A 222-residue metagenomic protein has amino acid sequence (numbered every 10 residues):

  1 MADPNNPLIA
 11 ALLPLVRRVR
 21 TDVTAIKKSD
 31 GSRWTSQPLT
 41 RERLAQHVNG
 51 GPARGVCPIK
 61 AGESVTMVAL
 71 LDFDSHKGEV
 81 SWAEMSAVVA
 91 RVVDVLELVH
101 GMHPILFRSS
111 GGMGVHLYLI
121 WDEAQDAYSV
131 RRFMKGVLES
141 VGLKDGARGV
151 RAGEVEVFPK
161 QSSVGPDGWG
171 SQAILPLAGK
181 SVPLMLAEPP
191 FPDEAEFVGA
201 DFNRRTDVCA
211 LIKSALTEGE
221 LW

Functional and structural regions predicted by a protein language model:
M1-V68, S75-A90, A152-E154, P159 (+5 more regions): DNA replication initiation on ssDNA origins
S32-Q37, V115-Y118, L184-M185: Short, solvent-exposed polar/charged micro-motifs at secondary-structure junctions
P52, H100-H103, V141-D145: Glycine-centered loop/turn motif at secondary-structure junctions
G55-K60, V93-L96, H100-S110, F158-G165: Catalytic micro-motifs at enzyme active sites that drive phosphoryl/nucleotidyl and oxygen chemistry
G62, E79, G112, A127 (+2 more regions): A generic structural micro-environment signature that highlights single residues at secondary-structure boundaries
L70-L71, H103-F133, G165-P176: Histidine-centered divalent-metal-coordination microenvironment in nucleic-acid enzymes
S81-L96, I120-R151, S181-A200: Helical (often loop-to-helix) elements that flank the catalytic cores of nucleotide-handling enzymes
F107-G112, D145-E156: Short, glycine/acidic-rich hinge or "gate" loops at secondary-structure transitions that mediate conformational
